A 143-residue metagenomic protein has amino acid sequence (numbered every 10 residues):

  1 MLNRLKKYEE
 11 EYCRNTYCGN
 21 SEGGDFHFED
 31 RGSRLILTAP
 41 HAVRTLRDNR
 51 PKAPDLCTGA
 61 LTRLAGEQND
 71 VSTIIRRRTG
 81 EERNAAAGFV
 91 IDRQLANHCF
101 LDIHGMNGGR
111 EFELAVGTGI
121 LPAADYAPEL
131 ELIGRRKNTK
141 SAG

Functional and structural regions predicted by a protein language model:
M1-G143: N-terminal catalytic or cofactor-binding beta/alpha core of small enzyme domains
